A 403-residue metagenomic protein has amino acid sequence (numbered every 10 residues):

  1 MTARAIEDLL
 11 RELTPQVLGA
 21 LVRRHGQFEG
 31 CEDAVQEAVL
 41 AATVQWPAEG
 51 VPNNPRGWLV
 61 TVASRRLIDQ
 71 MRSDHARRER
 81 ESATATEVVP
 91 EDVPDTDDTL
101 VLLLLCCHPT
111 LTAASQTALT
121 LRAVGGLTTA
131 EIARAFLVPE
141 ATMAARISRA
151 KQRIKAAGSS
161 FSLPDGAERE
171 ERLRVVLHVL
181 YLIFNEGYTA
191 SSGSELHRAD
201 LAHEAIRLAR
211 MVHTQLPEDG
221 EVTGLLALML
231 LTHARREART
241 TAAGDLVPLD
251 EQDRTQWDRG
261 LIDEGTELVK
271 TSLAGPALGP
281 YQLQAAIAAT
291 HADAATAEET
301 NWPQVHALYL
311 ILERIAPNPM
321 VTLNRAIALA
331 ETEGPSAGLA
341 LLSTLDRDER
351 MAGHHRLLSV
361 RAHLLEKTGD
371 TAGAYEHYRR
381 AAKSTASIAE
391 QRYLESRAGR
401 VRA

Functional and structural regions predicted by a protein language model:
M1-G19, E29, E170-H178, L182: A short, charge-rich alpha-helical start-of-domain segment used by transcription regulators
L9-E29, A41-Q45, L104, T189-S192 (+1 more regions): Amphipathic, Lys/Arg- and hydrophobic-enriched alpha-helical face
D33-L40, N53-R65, A145: Structural recognition of an alpha-helix C-terminal capping motif at a helix-to-coil junction
G50, V60-S82, A156: Arg/Lys-rich amphipathic alpha helix in sigma70-family domain 2
R78-E131, V138-L310: Amphipathic helix-loop-helix modules that constitute alpha-helical solenoid scaffolds
L225, M229-T232, Q284, A288 (+4 more regions): "A position-specific structural signal for the A-helix of alpha-solenoid helical repeats
